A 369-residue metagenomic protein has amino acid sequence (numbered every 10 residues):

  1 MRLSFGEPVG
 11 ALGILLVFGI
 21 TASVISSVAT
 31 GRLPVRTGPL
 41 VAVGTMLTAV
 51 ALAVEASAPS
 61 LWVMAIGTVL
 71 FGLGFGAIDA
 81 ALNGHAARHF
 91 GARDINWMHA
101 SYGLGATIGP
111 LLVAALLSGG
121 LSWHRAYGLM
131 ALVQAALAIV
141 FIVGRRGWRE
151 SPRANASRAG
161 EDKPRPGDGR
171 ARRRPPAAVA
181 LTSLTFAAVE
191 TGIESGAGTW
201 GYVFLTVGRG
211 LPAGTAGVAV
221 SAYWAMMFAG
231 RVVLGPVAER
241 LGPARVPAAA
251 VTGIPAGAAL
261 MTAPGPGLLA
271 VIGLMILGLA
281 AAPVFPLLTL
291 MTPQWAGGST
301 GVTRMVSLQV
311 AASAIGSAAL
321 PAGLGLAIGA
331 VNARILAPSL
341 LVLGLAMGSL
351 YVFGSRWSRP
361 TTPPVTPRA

Functional and structural regions predicted by a protein language model:
V24-G38, G230-P243, I328-G329: Helix-to-loop junctions at the C-terminal end of transmembrane segments in multipass secondary transporters
V24-W62: Conserved MFS/SLC helix-loop-helix module at the cytosolic interface between two early adjacent transmembrane helices
G67-Y102: Cytoplasmic helix-loop-helix junction between adjacent transmembrane helices in 12-TM secondary transporters
G76-F90, A282-G298: Intracellular juxtamembrane helix-capping segments at the cytosolic ends of symmetry-related transmembrane helices
M98-R149: Helix-loop-helix hairpin linking two adjacent transmembrane segments in secondary transporters
P176-A229: Extracytoplasmic gate region of multi-pass secondary transporters
L241-L288: C-terminal transmembrane helical hairpin of 12-TM major facilitator-type secondary transporters
G298-A333, L340: A late C-terminal transmembrane helix in Major Facilitator Superfamily
